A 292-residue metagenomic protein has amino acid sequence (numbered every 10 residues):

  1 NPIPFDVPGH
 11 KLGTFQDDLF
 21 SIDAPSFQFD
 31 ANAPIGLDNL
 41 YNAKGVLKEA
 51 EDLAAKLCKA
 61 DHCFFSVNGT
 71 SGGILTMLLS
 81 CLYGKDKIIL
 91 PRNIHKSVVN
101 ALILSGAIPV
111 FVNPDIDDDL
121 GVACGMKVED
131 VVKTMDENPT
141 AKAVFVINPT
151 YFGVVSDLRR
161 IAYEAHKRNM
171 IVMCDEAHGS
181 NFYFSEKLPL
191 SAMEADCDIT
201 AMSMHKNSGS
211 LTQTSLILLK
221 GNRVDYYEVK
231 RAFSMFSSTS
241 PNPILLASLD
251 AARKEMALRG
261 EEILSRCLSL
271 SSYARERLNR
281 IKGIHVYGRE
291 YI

Functional and structural regions predicted by a protein language model:
N1-F27: N-terminal glycine-rich, Lys/His-bearing helix-loop that initiates the first secondary-structure elements of many
P2-P4, L37, D61-H62, K85: A common structural microfeature
G9, V67, G288: Pocket-edge structural micro-motifs
L19-S21, A60, T70-G288: Conserved PLP-enzyme active-site core in the AAT-like
I22-G69: Conserved N-terminal alpha-helix of the aminotransferase class I/II PLP-enzyme fold
I292: Conserved PLP-binding active-site segment of the aspartate aminotransferase-like
